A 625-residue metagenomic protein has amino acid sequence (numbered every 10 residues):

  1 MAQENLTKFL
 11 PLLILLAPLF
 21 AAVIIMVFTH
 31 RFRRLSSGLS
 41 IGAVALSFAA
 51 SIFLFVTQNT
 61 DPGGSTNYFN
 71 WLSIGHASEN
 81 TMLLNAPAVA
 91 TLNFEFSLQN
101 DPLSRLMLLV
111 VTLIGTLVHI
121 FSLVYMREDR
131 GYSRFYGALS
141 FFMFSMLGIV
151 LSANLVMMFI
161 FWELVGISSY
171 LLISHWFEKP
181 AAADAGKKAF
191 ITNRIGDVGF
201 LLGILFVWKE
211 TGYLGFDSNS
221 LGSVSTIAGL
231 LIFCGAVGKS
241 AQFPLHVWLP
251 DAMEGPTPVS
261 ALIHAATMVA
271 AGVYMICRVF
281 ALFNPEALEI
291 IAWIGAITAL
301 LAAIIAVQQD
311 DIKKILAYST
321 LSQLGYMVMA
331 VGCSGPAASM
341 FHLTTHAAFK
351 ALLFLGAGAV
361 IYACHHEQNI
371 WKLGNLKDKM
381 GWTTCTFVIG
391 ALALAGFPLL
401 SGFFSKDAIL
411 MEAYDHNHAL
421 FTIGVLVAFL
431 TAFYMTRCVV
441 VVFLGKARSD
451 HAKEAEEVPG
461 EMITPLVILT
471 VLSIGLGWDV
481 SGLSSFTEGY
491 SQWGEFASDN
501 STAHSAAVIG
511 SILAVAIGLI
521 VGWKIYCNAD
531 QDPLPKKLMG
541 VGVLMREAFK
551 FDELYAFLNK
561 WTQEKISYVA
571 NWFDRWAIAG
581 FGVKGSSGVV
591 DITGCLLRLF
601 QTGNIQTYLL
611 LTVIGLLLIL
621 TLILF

Functional and structural regions predicted by a protein language model:
M1-L10, V27-G137, Y213-S220, V247 (+4 more regions): Transmembrane helix-loop-helix hairpins at membrane boundaries of multipass inner-membrane proteins
A2-L16, R33-G38, L92-V110, G148-F161 (+6 more regions): Membrane-entry segments of alpha-helical transmembrane domains in multi-pass membrane proteins
P11-P18, S36-A50, S104-V111, F135 (+10 more regions): Hydrophobic alpha-helical transmembrane segments of polytopic
I14-T29, T116, V237, A299: N-terminal signal-anchor/start-transfer transmembrane helix
G42-T60, G196-L205, G390-L394, P465-G482 (+2 more regions): Hydrophobic alpha-helical membrane-insertion segments
T81-L83, P87-L92, L483-A506, C527-F625: Aromatic-capped, Gly/Pro-kinked transmembrane alpha-helices
L117-M158, I167-E461, L472-W478: Hydrophobic transmembrane alpha-helices and their helix-loop junctions in integral membrane proteins
A455-V521: Hard-cation-handling environments
